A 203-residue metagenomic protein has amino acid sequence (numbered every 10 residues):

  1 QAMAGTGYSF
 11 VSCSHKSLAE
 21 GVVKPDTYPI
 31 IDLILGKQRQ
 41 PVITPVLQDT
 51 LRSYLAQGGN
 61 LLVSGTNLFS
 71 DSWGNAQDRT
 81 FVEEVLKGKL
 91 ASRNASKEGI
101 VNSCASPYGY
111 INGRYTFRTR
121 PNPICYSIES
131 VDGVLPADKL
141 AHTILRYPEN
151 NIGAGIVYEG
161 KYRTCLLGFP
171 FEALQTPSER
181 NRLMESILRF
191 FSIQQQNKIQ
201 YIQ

Functional and structural regions predicted by a protein language model:
Q1, Q48-R52, V82, D132 (+2 more regions): Short amphipathic alpha-helical segments and helix-helix/interface helices
Q1-I30, I34, S72-W73, Y162 (+2 more regions): Aromatic-Pro/Gly-enriched surface loop or interdomain linker that acts as a lid/target-recognition segment
G5, A56, N60-S64, S106 (+2 more regions): A glycine-centered loop/beta-turn motif at secondary-structure junctions
S14-K16, L33-Q38, S64-N67, Y147 (+1 more regions): Structural motif
H15-V22, P45-D49, E149-G153: Alpha-helical scaffolding within the catalytic cores of extracellular/periplasmic polymer-degrading hydrolases
K24-D26, T44-L47, N67, Q77 (+4 more regions): Generic preference for flexible, low-structure residues
Y28, D32, T80-E83, E98-G99 (+5 more regions): Residue-level marker of intrinsically disordered, low-complexity segments enriched for small/polar residues
K37-P123, A141, E149: A glycine-rich, often tryptophan-bearing local segment used as a flexible ligand/cofactor-contacting loop or short
